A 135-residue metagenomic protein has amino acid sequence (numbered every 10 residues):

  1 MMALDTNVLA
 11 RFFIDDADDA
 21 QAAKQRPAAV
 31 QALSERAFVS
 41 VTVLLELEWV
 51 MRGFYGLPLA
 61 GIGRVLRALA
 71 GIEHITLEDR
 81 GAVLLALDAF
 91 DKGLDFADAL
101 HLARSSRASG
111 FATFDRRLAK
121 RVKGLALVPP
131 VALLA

Functional and structural regions predicted by a protein language model:
M1-M2, L102-A135: Acidic, PIN/NYN-like endoribonuclease modules and their adjacent C-terminal/linker elements
M1-V39, F54-G61, V128-A135: Short, well-structured N-terminal submotif of metal-dependent ribonuclease cores
L4, V39, E78, T113-F114: A conserved hydrophobic position in a structured secondary element of the catalytic/binding core that shapes
D5, D95-D98, D115: Acidic side chains
N7-V8, T42, R116-R117: Alpha-helix/helix-capping structural signal
F13-I14, D91, S106: Short, locally clustered residues in the helix-turn-helix/winged-helix DNA-binding domain
K24-L94, A99-A103, K123: PIN-domain endoribonuclease scaffold, especially VapC-family toxins
